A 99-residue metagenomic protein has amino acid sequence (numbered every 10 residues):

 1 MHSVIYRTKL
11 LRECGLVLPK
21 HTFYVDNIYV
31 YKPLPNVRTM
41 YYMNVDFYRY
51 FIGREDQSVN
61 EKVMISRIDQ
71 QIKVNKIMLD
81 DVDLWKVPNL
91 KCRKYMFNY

Functional and structural regions predicted by a protein language model:
M1-M64, Q71: Conserved nucleotide-sugar donor-binding catalytic segment
F51-Y99: C-terminal subregions of glycosyltransferases and related glycan-biosynthesis enzymes
